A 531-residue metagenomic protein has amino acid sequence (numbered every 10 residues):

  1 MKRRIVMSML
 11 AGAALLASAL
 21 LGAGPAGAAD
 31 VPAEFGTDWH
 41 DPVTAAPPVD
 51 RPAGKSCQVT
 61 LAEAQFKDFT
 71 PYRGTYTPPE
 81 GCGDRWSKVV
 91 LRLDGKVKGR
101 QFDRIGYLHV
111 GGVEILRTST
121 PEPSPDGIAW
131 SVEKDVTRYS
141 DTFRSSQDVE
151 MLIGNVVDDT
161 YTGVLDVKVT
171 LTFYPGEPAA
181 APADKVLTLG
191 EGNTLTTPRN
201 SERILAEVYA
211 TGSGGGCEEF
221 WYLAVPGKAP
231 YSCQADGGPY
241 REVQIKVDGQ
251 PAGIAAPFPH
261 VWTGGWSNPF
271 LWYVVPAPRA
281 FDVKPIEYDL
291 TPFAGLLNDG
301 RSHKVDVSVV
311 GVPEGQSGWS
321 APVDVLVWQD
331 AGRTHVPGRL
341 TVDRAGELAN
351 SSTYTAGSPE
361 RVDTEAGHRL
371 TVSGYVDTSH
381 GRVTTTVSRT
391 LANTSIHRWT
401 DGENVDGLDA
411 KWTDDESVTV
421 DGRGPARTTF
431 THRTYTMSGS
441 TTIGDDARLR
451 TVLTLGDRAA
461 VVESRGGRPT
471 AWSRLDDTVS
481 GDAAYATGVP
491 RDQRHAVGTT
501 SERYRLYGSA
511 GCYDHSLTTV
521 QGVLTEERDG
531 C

Functional and structural regions predicted by a protein language model:
M1-A28: Secretory targeting and sorting signals
V6-M7, A29-E34, E218: N-terminal intrinsically disordered, low-complexity tails enriched in polar/charged
A29-A62, K67-R73, T77-W86, D94-P182 (+4 more regions): Beta-strand-rich ligand-recognition modules
G81-V90, T197-L205, G216, T386: Extended extracellular/luminal ectodomain segments enriched in beta-structured repeat modules
P182-S201, D330-R398: Compositionally biased low-complexity segments at domain edges in trafficked proteins and select soluble regulators
G216-Y222: Internal, charge-rich low-complexity segments
